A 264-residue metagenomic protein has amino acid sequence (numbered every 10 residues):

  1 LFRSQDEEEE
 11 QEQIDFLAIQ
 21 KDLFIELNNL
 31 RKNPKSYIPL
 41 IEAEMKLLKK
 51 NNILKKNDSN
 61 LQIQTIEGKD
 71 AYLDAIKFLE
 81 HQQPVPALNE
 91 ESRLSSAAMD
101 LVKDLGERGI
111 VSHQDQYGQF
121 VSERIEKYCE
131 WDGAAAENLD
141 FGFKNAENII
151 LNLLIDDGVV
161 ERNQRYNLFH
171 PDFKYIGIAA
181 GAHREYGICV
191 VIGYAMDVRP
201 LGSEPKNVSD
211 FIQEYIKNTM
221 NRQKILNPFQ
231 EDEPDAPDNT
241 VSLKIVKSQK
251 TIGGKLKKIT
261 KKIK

Functional and structural regions predicted by a protein language model:
Q13-Y128, R165, P171, Y175-I176: Short, well-ordered surface patches within globular domains
E91-L201: A well-ordered secondary-structure block
G187-L226: Low-complexity, Gly/Ser/Thr/Pro-rich intrinsically disordered linker/tail segments
F229-E231, K261-K264: A positional/structural detector of protein chain ends, strongest at the extreme C-terminus and weakly at the extreme
D232-D238: Asp/Glu-rich intrinsically disordered low-complexity tracts
V241-K250, L256-I263: Serine/threonine-rich low-complexity intrinsically disordered regions
